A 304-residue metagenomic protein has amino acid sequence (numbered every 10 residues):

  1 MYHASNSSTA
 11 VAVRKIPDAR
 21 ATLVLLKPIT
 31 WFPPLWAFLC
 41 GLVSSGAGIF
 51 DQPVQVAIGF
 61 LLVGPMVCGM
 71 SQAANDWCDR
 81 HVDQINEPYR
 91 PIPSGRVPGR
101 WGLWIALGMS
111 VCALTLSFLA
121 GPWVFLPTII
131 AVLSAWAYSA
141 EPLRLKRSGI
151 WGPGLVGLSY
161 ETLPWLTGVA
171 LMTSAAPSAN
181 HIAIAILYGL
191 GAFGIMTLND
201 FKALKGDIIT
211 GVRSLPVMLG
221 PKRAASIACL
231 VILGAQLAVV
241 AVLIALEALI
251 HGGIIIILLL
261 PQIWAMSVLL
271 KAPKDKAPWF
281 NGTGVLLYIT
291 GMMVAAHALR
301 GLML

Functional and structural regions predicted by a protein language model:
M1-L304: Multi-pass alpha-helical membrane architecture of UbiA-family and related isoprenoid/lipid prenyltransferases
